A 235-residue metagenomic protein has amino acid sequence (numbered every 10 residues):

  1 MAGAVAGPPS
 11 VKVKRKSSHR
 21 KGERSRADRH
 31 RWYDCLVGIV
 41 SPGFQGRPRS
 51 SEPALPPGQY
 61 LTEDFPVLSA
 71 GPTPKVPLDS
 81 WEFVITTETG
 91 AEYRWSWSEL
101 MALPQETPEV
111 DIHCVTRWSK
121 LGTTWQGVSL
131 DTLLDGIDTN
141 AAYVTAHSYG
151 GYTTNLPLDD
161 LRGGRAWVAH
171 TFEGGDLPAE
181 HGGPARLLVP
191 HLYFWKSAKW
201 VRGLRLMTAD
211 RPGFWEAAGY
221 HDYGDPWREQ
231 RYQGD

Functional and structural regions predicted by a protein language model:
M1-R24: Intrinsically disordered, low-complexity proline-rich regions
G22, R26-Y33: Hydrophobic helices that insert into or interface with lipid environments
R31-D235: Structured, non-membrane catalytic/scaffold regions adjacent to prosthetic-group chemistry
